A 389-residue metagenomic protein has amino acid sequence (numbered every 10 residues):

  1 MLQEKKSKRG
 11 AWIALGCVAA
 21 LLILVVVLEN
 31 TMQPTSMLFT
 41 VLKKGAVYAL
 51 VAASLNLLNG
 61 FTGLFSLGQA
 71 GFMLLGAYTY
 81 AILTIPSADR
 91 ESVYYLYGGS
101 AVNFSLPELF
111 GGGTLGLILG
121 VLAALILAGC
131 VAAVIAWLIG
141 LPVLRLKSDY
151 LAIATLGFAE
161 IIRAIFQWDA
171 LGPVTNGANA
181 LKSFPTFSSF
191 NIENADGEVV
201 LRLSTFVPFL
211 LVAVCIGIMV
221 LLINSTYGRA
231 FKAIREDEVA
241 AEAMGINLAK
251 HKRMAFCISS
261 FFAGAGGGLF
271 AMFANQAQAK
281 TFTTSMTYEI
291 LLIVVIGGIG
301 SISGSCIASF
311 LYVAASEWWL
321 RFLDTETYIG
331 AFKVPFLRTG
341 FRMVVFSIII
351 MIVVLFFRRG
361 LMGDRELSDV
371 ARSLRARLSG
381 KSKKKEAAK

Functional and structural regions predicted by a protein language model:
L2-K389: Transmembrane alpha-helices and adjacent helix-loop boundaries
